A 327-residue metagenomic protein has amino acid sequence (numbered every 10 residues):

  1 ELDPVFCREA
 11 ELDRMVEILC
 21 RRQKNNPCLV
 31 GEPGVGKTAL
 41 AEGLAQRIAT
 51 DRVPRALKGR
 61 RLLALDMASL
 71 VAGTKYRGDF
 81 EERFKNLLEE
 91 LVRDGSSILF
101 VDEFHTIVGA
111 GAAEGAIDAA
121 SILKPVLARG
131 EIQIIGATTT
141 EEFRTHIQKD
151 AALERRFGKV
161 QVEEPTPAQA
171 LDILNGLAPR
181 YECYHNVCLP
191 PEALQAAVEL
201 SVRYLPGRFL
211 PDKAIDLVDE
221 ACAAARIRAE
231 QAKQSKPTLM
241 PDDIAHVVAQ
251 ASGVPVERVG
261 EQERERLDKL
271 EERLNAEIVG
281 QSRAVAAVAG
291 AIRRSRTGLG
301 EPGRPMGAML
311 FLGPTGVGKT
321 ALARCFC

Functional and structural regions predicted by a protein language model:
E1-C327: AAA+ P-loop NTPase nucleotide-binding core of proteostasis motors
